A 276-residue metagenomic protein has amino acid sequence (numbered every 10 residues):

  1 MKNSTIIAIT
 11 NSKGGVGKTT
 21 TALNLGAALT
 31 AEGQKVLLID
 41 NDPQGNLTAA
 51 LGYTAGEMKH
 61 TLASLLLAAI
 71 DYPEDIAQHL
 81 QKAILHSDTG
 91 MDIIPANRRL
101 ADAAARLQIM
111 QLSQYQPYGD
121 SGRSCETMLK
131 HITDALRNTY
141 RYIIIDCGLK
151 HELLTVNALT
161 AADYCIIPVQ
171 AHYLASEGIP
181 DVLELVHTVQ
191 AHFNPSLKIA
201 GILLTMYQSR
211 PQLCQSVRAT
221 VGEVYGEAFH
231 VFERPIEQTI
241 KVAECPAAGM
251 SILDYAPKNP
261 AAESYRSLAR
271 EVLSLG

Functional and structural regions predicted by a protein language model:
M1-G276: P-loop NTP-binding core
